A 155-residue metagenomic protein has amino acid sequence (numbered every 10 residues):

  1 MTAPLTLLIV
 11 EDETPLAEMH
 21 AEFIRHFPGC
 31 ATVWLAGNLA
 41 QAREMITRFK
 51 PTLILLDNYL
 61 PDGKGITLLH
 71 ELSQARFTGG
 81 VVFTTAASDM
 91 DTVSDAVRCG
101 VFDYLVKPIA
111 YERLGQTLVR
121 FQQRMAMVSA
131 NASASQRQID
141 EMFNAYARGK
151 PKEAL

Functional and structural regions predicted by a protein language model:
E11: Conserved acidic carboxylate
L35-L53: Acidic, metal-coordinating helix/loop segments flanking the phosphotransfer/catalytic sites of two-component signaling
N38, K64-T67: Acidic catalytic/metal-coordinating carboxylates
L56-N58, T85: Active-site residues of response regulator receiver
I66-F77: Short amphipathic alpha-helix used as the core "switch/output" element in two-component signaling
K107: A Lys-centered signature of the CheY-like receiver
Q123-L155: CheY-like receiver
